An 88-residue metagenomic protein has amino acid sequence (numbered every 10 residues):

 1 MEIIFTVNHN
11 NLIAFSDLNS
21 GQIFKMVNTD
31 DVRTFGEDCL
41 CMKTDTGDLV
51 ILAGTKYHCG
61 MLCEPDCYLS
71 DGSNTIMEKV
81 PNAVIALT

Functional and structural regions predicted by a protein language model:
M1-E2, S20, D45, P81-N82: Polar/charged alpha-helical tracts
M1-N19: Mixed-charge, Lys/Arg-rich low-complexity intrinsically disordered regions
L12, D38-L40, P81: Conserved beta-strand residues within beta-sheet cores
S16, T55, I85-T88: Short stretches within intrinsically disordered, low-complexity N-terminal or propeptide regions
S16-D30: Short coil-to-beta transition motif at edge beta-strands of beta-rich domains
V27-I76: Acidic, low-complexity, intrinsically disordered interaction modules
T75-T88: Mixed-charge, Lys/Arg-enriched low-complexity segments
